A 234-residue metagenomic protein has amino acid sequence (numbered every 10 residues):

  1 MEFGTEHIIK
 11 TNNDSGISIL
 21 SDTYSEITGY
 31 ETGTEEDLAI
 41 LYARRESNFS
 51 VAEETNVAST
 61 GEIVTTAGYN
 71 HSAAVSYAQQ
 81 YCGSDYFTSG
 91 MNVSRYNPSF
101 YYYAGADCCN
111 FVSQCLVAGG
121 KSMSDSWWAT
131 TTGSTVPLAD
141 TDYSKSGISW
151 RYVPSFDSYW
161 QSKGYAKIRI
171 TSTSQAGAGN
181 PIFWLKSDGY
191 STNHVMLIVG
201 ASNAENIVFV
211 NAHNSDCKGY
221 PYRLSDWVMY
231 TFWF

Functional and structural regions predicted by a protein language model:
M1-S72: Non-catalytic propeptide/linker segments at domain boundaries
T34, Y152, R169-S172, K218-R223: Short, solvent-exposed coil/turn linker segments
V51-Y143: N-terminal capping segments
S124-W128, H194-V195, Y222: Short, solvent-exposed loop/turn and secondary-structure capping segments
T135-V208: ...with weaker cross-activation on analogous glycine-rich loops/strands in unrelated enzymes
L197-V199, N203-F234: Glycine-rich, aromatic-bearing surface loops/beta-hairpins
